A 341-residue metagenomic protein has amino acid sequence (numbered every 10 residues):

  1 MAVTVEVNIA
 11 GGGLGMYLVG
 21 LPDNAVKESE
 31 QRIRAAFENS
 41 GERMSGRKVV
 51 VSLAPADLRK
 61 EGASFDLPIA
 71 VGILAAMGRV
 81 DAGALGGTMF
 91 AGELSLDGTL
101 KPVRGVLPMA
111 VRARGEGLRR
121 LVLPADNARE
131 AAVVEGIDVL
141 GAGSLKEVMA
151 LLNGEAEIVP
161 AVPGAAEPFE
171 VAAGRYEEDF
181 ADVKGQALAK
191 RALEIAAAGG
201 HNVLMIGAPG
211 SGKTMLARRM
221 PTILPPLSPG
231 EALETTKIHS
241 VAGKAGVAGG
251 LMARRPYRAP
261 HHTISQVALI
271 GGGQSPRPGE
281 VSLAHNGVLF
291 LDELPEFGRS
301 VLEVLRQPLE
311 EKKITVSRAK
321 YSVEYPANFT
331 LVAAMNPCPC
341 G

Functional and structural regions predicted by a protein language model:
M1-L204, A208-S211, S317: Peripheral, non-AAA+ core regions of ATP-driven protein-machinery
A91, A142, I270, F290-L294: Hydrophobic residues in beta-strands of the RecA-like P-loop NTPase core, especially within AAA+ ATPase
L204-G249, R306, E311: Walker A/P-loop
L216, M220, R277-E280, E293 (+2 more regions): Helical "lid/switch" subdomain of P-loop NTPase nucleotide-binding domains
Y257-P260, P276-N286, V316-N336: AAA+/SF3 P-loop NTPase mechanochemical coupling elements
N286, D292-L294, V304: Walker B catalytic acidic pair
L302-V323: Conserved catalytic/switch belt of AAA+ P-loop NTPases
